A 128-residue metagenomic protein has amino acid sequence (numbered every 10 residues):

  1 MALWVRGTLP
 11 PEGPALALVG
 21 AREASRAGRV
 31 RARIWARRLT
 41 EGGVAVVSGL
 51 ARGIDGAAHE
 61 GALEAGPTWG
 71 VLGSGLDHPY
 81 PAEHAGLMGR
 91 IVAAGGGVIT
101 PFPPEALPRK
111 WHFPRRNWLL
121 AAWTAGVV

Functional and structural regions predicted by a protein language model:
M1-V128: Glycine-biased, small-residue-rich flexible motifs in mid-sequence functional cores and linkers
